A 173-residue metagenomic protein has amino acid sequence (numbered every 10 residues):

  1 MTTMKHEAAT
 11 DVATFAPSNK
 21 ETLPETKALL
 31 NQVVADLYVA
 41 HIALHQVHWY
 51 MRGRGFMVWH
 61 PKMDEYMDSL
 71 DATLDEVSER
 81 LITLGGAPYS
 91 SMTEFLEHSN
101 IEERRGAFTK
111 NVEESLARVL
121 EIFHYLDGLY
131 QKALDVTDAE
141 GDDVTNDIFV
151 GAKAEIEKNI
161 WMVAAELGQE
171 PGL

Functional and structural regions predicted by a protein language model:
M1-A16, F95: Acidic, low-complexity proline/glycine-rich segments
K5, A9-T10, V34, I101 (+2 more regions): Phosphate/pyrophosphate-binding loop motifs in nucleotide- or prenyl diphosphate-using proteins
A16-N31, R105-S115: Short, charged, low-complexity loops and linkers
S18-E25, A40-E65, L129-V144: Helix-loop segments that flank and shape redox-cofactor active sites
P24-V34, Y38, D64-M67, D71 (+4 more regions): Short amphipathic alpha-helical segments with heptad-repeat character
V34, H41, H48, M67 (+7 more regions): A structural signal for well-ordered alpha-helices, especially hydrophobic packing surfaces of coiled-coils
M57-E94: Conserved alpha-helical segments that form or flank metal/cofactor-binding pockets of metalloenzymes
E79, L96-G151: Acidic/histidine-rich alpha-helical segments that form the ligand environment of transition-metal centers
